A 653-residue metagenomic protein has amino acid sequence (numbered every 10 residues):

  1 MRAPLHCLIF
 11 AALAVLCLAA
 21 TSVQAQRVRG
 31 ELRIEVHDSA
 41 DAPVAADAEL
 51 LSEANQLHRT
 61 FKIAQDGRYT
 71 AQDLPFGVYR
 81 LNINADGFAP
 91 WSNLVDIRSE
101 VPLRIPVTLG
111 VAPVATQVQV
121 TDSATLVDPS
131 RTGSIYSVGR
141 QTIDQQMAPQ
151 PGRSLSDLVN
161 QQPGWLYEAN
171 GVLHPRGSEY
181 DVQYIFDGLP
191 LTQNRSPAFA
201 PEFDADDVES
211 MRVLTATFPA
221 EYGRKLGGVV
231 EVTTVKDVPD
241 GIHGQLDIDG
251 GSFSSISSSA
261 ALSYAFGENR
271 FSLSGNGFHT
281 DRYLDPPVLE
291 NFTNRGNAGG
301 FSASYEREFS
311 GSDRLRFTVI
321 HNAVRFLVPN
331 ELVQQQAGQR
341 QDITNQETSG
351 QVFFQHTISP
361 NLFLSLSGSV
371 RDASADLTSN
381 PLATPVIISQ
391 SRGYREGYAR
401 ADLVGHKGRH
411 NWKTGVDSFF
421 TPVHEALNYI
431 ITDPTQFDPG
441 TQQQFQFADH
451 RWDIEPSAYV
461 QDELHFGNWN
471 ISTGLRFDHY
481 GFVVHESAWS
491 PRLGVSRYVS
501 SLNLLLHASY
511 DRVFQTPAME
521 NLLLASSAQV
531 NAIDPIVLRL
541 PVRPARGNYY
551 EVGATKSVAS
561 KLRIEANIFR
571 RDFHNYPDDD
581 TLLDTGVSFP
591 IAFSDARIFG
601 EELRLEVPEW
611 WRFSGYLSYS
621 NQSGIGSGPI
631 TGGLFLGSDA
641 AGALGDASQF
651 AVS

Functional and structural regions predicted by a protein language model:
T21-Y136, Q161, P190-T192, D206: Periplasm-facing N-terminal accessory domains of Gram-negative outer-membrane beta-barrel systems
F88-A89, N93-P106, V114-P219, V229 (+4 more regions): Periplasmic N-terminal accessory/gating domains of Gram-negative outer-membrane beta-barrel systems
D122, L246-G250, L273-H279, F317-A323 (+8 more regions): Transmembrane beta-barrel strands of outer-membrane/channel proteins
N160, Q334-T357, R392-Y394, Q446-D453 (+3 more regions): Outer-membrane beta-barrel signature, preferentially recognizing the C-terminal barrel domain of Gram-negative
R195-S196, Q245-D247, P286-N291, Q334-Q341 (+11 more regions): Extracellular loop and loop/strand-boundary signature of outer-membrane beta-barrel proteins
G250-H279, L289-F326, D342-L364, H406-G408 (+1 more regions): Transmembrane beta-barrel wall of Gram-negative outer-membrane proteins
E306-V324, T344-H485, E565: Face-selective signature of the C-terminal outer-membrane beta-barrel domain
H465-N470, I568-D572, F589-S653: Gram-negative outer-membrane beta-barrel transporters
